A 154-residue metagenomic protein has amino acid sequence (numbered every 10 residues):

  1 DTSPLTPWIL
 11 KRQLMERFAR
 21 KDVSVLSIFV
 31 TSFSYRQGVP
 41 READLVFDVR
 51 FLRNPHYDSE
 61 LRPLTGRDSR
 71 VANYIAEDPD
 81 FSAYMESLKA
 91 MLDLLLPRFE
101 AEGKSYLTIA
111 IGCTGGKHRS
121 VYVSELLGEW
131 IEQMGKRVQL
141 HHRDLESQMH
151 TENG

Functional and structural regions predicted by a protein language model:
D1-I109, E132-M134, D144-G154: C-terminal accessory "lid"/substrate-recognition subdomains
Y106-L127: Catalytic cysteine-centered active loop of the rhodanese-like fold, especially the PTP/DSP P-loop
G128-V138: Post-Walker A helix-loop "phosphate-sensing" segment adjacent to the P-loop in P-loop NTPases
L140-H142: A structural preference for short, hydrophobic beta-strand core positions in alpha/beta folds
